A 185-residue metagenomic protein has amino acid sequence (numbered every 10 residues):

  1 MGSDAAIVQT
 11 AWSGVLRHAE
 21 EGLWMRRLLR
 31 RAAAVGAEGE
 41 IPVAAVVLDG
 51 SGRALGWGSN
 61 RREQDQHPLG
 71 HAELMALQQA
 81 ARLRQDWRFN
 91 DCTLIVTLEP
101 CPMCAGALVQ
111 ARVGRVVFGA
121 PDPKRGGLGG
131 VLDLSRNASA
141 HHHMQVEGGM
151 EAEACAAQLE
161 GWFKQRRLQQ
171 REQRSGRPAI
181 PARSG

Functional and structural regions predicted by a protein language model:
M1-V35, A54, M103, A107-G185: Zinc-dependent deaminase
G22, G70, L74, L98 (+1 more regions): Glycine-rich phosphate-binding loop at the start of an alpha helix
E38-P42: Short, flexible loop/turn motifs enriched in small residues
V43-G52: Short beta-strand scaffold segments in enzyme catalytic cores
G56-G58: Short hydrophobic alpha-helix segments
Q64-M75, Q79: A short, polar/charged loop-to-alpha-helix boundary motif
D86-L98: Immediate flanking context of iron-sulfur cluster ligation sites
